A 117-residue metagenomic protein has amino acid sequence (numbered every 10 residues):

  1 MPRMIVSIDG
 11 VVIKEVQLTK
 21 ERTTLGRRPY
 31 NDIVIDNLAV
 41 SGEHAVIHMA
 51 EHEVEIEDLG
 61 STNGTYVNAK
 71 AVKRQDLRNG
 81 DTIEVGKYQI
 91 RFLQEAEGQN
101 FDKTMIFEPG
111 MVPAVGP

Functional and structural regions predicted by a protein language model:
M1-R3, Y88-P117: Regulatory inter-domain linker segments that are low-complexity and enriched for serine/threonine/proline
R3-I8, V12-K87: Forkhead-associated
